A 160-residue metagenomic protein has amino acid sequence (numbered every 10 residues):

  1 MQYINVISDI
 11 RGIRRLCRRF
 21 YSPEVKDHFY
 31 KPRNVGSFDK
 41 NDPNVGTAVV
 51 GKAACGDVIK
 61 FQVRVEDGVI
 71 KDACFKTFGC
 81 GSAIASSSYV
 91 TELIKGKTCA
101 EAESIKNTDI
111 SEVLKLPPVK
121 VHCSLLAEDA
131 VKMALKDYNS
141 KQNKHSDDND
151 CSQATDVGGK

Functional and structural regions predicted by a protein language model:
Q2-A48, K97-K160: C-terminal binding/interaction regions
K31-D67, C74: Structured beta-strand/loop patches that form or line metal/cofactor-binding pockets in enzymes
C55, T77-A85, C123: Short, thiol/selenol-centered motifs that function as redox-active sites or metal-ligating centers
D67-F78, N107, E112: Immediate flanking context of iron-sulfur cluster ligation sites
K76-G79, G96-A100: A short, ordered amphipathic alpha-helix with a cationic face
S82-K97: Alpha-helical support elements that line or immediately flank enzyme active sites and cofactor-binding pockets
